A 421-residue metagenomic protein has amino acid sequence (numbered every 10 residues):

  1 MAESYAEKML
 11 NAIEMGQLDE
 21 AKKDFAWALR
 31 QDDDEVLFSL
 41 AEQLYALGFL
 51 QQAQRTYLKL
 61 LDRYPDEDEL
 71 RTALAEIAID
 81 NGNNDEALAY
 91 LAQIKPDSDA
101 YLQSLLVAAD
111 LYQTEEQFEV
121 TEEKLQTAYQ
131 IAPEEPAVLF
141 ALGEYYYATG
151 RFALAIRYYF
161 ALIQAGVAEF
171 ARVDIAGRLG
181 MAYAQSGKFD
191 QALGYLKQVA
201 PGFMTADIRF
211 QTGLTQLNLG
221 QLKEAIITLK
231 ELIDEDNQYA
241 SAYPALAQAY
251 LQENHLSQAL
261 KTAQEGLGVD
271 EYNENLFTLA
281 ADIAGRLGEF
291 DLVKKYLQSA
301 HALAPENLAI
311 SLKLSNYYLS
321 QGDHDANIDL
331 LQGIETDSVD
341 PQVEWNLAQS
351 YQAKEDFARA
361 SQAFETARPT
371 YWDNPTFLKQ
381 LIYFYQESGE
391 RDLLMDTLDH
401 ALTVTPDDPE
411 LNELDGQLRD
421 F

Functional and structural regions predicted by a protein language model:
E3, E35-S39, E69, L102-Q103 (+9 more regions): Start-of-helix register in tetratricopeptide repeats
E3-R55, I77-N83, V107-Q117, A148 (+3 more regions): Alpha-helical segment of the N-proximal tetratricopeptide repeat
W27-A28, K59-L60, Q93-I94, T127-A128 (+8 more regions): Canonical positions in the second alpha-helix
R30-Q31, R63-Y64, P96-D97, I131 (+8 more regions): Structural marker of alpha-solenoid helical repeat scaffolds
S39, A73-E76, V107, A141 (+8 more regions): Canonical tetratricopeptide repeat
